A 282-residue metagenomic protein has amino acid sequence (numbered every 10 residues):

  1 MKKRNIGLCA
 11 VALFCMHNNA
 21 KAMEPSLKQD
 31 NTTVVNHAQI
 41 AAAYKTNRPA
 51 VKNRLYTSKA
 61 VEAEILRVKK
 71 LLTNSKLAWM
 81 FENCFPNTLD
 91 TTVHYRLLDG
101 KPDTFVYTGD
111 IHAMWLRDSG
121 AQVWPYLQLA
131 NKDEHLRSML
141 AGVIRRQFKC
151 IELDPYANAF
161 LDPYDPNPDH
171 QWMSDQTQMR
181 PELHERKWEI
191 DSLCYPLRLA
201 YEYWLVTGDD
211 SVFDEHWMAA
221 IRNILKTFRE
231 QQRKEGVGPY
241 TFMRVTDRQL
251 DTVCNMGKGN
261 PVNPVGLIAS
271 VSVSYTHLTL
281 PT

Functional and structural regions predicted by a protein language model:
M1-E24: Bacterial Sec-dependent N-terminal signal peptides
P25-R117: Low-complexity, Ser/Thr/Pro/Gly-enriched N-terminal "stalk/linker" regions
L89-P102, D165-Q176, V262-Y275: Active-site-adjacent bridging/hinge elements
H112-L140, I144-T246: Aromatic-rich carbohydrate-recognition surfaces in CAZymes
K234-Y275: Flexible, low-complexity coil/linker segments
T276-T282: Conserved small/polar residues in nucleotide/adenosyl-binding loops
